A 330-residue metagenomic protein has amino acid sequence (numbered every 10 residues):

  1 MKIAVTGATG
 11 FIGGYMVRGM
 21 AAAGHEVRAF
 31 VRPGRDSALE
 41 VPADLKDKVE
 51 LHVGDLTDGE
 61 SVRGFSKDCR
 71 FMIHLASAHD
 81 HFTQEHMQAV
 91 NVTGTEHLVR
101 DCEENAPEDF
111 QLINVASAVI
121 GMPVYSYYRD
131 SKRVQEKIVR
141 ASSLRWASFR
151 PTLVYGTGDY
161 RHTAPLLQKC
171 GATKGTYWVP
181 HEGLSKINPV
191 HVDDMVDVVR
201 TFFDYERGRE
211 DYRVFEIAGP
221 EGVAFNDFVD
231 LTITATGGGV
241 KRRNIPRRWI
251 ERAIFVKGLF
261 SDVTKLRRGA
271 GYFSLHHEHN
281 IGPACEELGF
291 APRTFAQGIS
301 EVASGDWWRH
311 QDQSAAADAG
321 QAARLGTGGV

Functional and structural regions predicted by a protein language model:
I3-A23: N-terminal Rossmann NAD(P)H-binding glycine-rich loop of SDR-like oxidoreductase domains
F30-R35, L56: N-terminal Rossmann-fold cofactor-binding loop
L45-T93, A118-M122: NAD(P)H-binding glycine-rich loop region in Rossmannoid oxidoreductase-like domains and their noncatalytic homologs
H74, M87-V134, A147: Conserved Rossmann-fold NAD(P)-dependent oxidoreductase catalytic core, especially the SDR/UDP-sugar
H81, A118-Y128, V154-R161: Conserved catalytic-site region of short-chain dehydrogenase/reductase
K137-G158: Conserved beta-loop-beta element that borders a ligand/cofactor-binding pocket
Q168-V190, D194, V198-F202, R209-E210 (+1 more regions): A conserved pocket-lining segment of Rossmann-fold NAD(P)-dependent short-chain dehydrogenase/reductase
T201-K265, I281, E287-V330: Mid/C-terminal beta-alpha module of Rossmann-like enzyme folds, strongest in SDR-family dehydrogenases/epimerases
